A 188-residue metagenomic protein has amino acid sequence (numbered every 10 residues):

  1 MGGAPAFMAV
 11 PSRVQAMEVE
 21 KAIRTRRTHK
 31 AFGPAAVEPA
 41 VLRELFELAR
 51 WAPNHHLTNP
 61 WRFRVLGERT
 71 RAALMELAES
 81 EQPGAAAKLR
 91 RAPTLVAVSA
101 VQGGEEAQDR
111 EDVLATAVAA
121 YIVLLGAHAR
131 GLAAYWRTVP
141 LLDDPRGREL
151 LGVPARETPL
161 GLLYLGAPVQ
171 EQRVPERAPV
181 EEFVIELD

Functional and structural regions predicted by a protein language model:
A4-T94, L187-D188: N-terminal amphipathic, basic helical "cap/leader" segment at the start of enzyme domains
A49, V96, Q102-L150: Small-aliphatic-rich amphipathic alpha-helix that forms the alpha element of a beta-alpha
E68-A73, Q102-G104, P145, V169: Short, charged/polar surface micro-motifs in flexible loops or helix N-caps
A86-R91, L151-P175: A glycine-rich helix N-cap at a beta->alpha junction
R173-D188: Phosphate/diphosphate-binding glycine-rich loops and adjacent basic-rich segments that engage nucleotide
